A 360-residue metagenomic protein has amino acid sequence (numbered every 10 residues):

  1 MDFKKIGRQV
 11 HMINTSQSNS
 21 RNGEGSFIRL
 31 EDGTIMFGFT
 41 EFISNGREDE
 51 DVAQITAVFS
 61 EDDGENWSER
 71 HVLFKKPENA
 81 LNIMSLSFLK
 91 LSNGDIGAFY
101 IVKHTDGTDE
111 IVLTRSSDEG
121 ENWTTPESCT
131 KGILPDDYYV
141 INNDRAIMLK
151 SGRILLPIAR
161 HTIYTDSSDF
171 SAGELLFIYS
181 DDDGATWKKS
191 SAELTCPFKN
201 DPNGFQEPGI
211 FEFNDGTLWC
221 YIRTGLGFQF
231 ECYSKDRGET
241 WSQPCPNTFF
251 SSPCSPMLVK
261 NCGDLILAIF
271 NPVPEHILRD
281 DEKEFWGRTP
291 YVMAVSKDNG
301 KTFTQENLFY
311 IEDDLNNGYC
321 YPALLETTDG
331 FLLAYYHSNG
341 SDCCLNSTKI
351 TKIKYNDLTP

Functional and structural regions predicted by a protein language model:
M1-P360: Asp-box/BNR beta-propeller blade signature and adjacent active/binding-site loops in extracellular glycan-interacting
